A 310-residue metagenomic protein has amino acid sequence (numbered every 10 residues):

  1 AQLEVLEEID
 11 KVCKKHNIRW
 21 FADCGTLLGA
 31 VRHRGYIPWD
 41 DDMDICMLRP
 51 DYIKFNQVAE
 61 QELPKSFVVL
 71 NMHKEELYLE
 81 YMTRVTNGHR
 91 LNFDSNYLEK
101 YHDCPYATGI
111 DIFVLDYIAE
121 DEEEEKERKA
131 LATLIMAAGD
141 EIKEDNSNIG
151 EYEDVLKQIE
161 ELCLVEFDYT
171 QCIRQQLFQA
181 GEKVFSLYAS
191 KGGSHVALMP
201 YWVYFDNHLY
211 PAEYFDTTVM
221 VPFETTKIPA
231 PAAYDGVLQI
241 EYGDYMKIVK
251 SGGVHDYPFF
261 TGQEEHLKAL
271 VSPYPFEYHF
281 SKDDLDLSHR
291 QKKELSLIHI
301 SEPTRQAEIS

Functional and structural regions predicted by a protein language model:
A1-K14, N56-E120, M136-E241, I248-L287: Conserved catalytic core of two-metal-ion nucleotidyltransferases
D10-M43, M47, Y52-I53, E213: Active-site nucleotide-donor binding segment shared across nucleotidyl transfer reactions
D42-D44, D111, E302: Acidic active-site catalytic centers that drive phospho-/nucleotidyl reactions and related ester hydrolyses
Y52, D235, Q306-A307: Alpha-helix N-cap/helix-start and coil->helix boundary motif
E122-E127: A short secondary-structure junction signal
K129-L134: Short, His- and charge-rich active-site/binding loops that engage polyanionic ligands
D283-L297: Acidic, Ser/Thr-rich low-complexity intrinsically disordered segments
S296-I309: Residue-level detector of conserved catalytic or cofactor/ligand-binding positions in enzyme active sites
